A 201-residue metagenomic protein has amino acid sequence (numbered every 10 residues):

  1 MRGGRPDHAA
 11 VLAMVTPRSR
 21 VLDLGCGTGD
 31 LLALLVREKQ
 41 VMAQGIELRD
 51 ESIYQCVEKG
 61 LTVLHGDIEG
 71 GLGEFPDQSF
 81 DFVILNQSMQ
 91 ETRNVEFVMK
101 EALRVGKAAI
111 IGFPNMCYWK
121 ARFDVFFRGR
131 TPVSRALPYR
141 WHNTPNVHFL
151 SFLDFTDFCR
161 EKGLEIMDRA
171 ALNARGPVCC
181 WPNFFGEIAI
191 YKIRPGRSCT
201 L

Functional and structural regions predicted by a protein language model:
R2-R18: Conserved alpha-helix/loop element of class I SAM-dependent methyltransferases that forms part of the SAM/SAH-binding
G25-G27: Class I SAM-dependent methyltransferase "Motif I" SAM/SAH-binding loop
G29-A33: Glycine-rich SAM-binding Motif I of class I
L34-G71: Class I SAM-dependent methyltransferase SAM/SAH-binding core
G71-D77: Short conserved loop adjoining the S-adenosyl-L-methionine
F82-R93: A short SAM/SAH-binding and catalytic strip from SAM-dependent methyltransferases
E96-E101, A108-T200: S-adenosyl-L-methionine-dependent methyltransferase catalytic module, highlighting the catalytic core
